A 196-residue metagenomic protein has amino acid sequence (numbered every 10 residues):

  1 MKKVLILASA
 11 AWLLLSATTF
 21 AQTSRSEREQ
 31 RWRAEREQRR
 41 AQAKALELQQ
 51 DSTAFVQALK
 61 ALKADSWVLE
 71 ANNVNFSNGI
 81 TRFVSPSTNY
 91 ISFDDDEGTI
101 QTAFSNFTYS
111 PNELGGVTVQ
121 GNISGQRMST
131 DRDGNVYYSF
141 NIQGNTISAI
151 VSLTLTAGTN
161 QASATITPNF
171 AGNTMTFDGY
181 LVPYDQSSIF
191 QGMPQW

Functional and structural regions predicted by a protein language model:
M1-R28: Bacterial Sec-dependent N-terminal signal peptides
T19-A61: Sec-dependent signal peptide cleavage junction
E29, G125-W196: Helix-rich interaction surfaces within compact, conserved domain-sized segments that mediate assembly or partner
T53-A54, A71-S87: N-terminal post-signal-peptidase region of extra-cytosolic proteins
A58, N89, V151-L153: Residue-level detector of beta-strand structural context in well-folded domains
K60-N75: A short, Trp-centered hydrophobic/proline-enriched beta-strand micro-motif
N72-V74, D94-D96, A103-S105, Q143 (+1 more regions): Solvent-exposed coil/turn segments that connect beta secondary-structure elements in extracytoplasmic/periplasmic
T81-N135: Mid-length scaffold segments of soluble, non-membrane domains
